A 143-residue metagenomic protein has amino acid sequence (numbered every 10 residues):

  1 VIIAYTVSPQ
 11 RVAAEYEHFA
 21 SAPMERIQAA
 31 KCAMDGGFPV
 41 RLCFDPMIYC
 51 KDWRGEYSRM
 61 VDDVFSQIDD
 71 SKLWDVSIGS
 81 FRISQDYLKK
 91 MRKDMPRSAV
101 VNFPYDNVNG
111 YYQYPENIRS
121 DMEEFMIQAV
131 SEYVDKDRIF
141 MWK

Functional and structural regions predicted by a protein language model:
V1-V100: Conserved AdoMet/S-adenosylmethionine-binding subsite of the radical SAM
I78-I83, K89-K143: C-terminal accessory extensions appended to soluble enzyme cores
